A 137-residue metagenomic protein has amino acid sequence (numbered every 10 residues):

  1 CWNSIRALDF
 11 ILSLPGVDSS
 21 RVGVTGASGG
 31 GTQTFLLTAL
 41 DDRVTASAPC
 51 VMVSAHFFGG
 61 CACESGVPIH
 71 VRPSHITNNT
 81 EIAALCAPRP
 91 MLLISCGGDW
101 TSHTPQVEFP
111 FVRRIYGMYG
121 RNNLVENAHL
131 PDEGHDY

Functional and structural regions predicted by a protein language model:
C1-Y137: Ligand-binding pocket scaffold of soluble enzyme catalytic domains
